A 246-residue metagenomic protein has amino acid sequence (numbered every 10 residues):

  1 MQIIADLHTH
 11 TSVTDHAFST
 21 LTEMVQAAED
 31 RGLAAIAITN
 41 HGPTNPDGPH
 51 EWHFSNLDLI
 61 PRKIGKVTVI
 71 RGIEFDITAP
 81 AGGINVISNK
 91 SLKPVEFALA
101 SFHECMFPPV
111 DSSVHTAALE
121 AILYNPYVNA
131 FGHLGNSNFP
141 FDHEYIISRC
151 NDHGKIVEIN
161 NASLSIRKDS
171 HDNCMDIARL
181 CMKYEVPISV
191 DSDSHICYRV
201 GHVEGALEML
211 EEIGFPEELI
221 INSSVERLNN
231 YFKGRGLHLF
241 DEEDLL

Functional and structural regions predicted by a protein language model:
M1-H10, T14: Replace "His-x-His-based motif
I3-A5, A37, R71, A130 (+1 more regions): Residue-level marker for buried hydrophobic side chains located in beta-strands that build the well-ordered beta-sheet
T11-S12, A35-H41: Ser/Thr-glycine-rich phosphate-binding loops at phosphate-binding pockets of nucleotides, nucleotide cofactors
D15-F18, G48, P140-S148, R167-L180 (+2 more regions): Histidine/acidic-residue-rich catalytic or RNA/ligand-binding cores of hydrolases and nuclease-related proteins
T22-I36, D58-R62: Alpha-helical scaffold segments that flank or form the walls of functional sites
H41, V186-V200: Short acidic/histidine-rich active-site segments
G42, D47-I159, E211-I220, R227-L246: Extended substrate/RNA-proximal surfaces in nucleic-acid metabolism proteins
